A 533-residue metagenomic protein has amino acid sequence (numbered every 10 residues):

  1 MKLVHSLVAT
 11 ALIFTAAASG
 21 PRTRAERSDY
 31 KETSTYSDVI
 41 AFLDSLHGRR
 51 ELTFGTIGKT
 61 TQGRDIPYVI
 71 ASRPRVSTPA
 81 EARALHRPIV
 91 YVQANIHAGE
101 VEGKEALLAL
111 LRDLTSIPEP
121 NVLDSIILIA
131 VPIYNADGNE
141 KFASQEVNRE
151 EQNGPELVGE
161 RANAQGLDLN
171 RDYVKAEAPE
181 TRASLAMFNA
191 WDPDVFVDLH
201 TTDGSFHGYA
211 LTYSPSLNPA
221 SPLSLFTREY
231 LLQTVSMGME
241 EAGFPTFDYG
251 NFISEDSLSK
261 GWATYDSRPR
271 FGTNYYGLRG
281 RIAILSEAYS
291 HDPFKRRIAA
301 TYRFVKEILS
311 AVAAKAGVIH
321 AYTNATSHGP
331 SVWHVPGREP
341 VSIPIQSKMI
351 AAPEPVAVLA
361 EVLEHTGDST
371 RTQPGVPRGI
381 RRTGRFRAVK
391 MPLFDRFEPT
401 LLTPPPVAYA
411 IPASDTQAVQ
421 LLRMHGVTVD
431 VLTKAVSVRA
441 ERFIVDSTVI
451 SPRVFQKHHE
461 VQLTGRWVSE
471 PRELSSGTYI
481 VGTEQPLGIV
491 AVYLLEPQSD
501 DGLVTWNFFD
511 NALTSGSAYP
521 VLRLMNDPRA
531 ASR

Functional and structural regions predicted by a protein language model:
M1-V8: Bacterial N-terminal signal peptides that target proteins for export
V8-A9, F14-A25: Bacterial Sec-dependent signal peptides at the C-terminal "C-region" and cleavage site
G20-Y30, V92-A94, L167-D168, S214-S216 (+1 more regions): Acidic/histidine-rich, surface-exposed loop or edge segments in extracytoplasmic proteins
E26-T33, Q93-E100, N170-V174, S221-L225 (+2 more regions): Second-shell loop/turn segments in exported
S37-V90: Soluble metallo-hydrolase cores and metallopeptidase-like ectodomains found primarily in the secretory/periplasmic
R83-A94, V101-R270: Active-site/substrate-binding loop(s) of hydrolase catalytic cores
F252-A440, I444-S447: Hard-cation-handling environments
T403, A408-P412, V419-M424, D430-L432 (+1 more regions): Catalytic centers of hydrolytic enzymes
